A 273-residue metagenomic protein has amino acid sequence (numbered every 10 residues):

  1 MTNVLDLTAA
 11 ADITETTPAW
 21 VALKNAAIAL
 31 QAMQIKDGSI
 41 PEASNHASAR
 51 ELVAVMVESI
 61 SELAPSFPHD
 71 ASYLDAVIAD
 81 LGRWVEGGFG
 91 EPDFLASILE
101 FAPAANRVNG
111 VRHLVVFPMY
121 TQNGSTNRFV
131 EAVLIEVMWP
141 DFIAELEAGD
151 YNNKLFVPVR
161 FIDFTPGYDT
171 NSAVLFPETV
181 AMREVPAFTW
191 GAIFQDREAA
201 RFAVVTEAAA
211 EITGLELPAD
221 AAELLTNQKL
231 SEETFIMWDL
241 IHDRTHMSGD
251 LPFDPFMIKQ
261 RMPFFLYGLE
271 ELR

Functional and structural regions predicted by a protein language model:
M1-E62: Noncatalytic N-terminal accessory/assembly modules of large enzymes
L5-A9, E232, R273: Long, well-structured alpha-helical subdomains associated with metal-dependent extracellular/ecto-lumenal hydrolases
P65-A222: Contiguous, non-catalytic segments that form substrate-binding/exosite surfaces or channel walls
A221-W238: Short pre-active-site segment immediately N-terminal to the catalytic Zn-binding motif
F235-L251: Active-site recognition of the HExxH zinc-binding catalytic motif
S248-G249, K259, E270: Extended hydrophobic-aromatic, low-complexity segments
F253-R261: Substrate-binding clefts and substrate-entry loops adjacent to catalytic sites of polymer-processing enzymes acting on
P263-R273: Post-HExxH zinc-binding segment in Zn-dependent metallohydrolases
